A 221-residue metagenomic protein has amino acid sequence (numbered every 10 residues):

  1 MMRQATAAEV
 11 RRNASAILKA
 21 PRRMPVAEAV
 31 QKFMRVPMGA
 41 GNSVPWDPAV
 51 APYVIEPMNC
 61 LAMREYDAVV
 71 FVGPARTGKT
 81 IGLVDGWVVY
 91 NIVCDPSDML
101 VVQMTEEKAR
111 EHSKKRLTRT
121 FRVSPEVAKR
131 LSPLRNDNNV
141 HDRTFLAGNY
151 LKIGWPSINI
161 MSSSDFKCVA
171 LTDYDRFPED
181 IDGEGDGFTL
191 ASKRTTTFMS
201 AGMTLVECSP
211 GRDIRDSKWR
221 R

Functional and structural regions predicted by a protein language model:
M1-R221: Phosphate/NTP-binding elements of NTP-utilizing enzymes
